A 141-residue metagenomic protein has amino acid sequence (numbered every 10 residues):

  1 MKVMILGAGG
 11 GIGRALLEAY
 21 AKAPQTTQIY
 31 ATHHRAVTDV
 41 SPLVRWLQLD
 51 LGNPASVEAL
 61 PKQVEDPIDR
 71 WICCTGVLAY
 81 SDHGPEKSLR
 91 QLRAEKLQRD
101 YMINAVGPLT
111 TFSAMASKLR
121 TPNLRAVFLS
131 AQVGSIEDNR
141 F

Functional and structural regions predicted by a protein language model:
K2-I5, W71-I72, G76: Conserved hydrophobic beta-strands of the Rossmann-like cofactor-binding core in SDR/related NAD(P)H-dependent
L6-K22: N-terminal Rossmann NAD(P)H-binding glycine-rich loop of SDR-like oxidoreductase domains
L17-A19, D66, M102-N123: Amphipathic alpha-helical dimer-interface segment in Rossmann-like NAD(P)H-dependent oxidoreductases
A21-D39: Conserved glycine-rich Rossmann-like NAD(P)H-binding loop of the short-chain dehydrogenase/reductase
D39-A55: Rossmann-fold cofactor-recognition segment
V44, D69, L124: Conserved acidic residues
L47-Q48, V57-P67: Conserved amphipathic alpha-helix within the SDR
V77-S81, P85-A105, N123-F141: Catalytic loop of short-chain dehydrogenase/reductase
